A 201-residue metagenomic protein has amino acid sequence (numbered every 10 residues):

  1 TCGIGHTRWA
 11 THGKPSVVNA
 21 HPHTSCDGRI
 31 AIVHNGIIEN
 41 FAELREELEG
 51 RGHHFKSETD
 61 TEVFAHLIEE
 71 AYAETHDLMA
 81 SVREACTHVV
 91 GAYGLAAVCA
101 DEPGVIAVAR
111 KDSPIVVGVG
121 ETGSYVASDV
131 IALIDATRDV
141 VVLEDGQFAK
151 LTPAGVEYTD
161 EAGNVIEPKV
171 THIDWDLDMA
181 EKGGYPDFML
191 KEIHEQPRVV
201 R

Functional and structural regions predicted by a protein language model:
T1-K191, E195-R201: Conserved short alpha-helical segments that host acidic/polar catalytic motifs at enzyme active sites
